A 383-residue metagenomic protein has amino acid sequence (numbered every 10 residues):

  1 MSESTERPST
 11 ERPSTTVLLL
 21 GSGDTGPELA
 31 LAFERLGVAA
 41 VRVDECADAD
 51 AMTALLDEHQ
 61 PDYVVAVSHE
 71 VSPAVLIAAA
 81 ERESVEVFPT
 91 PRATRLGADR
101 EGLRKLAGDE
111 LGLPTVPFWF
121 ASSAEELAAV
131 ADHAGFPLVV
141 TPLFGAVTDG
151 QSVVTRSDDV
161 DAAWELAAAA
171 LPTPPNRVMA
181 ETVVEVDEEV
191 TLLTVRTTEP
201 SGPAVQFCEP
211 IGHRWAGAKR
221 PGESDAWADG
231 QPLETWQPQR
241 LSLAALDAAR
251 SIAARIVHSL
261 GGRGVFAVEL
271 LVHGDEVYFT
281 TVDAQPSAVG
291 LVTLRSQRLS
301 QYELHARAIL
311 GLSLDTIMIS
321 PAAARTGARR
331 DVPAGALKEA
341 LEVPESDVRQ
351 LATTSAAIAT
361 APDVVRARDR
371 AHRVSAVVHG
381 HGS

Functional and structural regions predicted by a protein language model:
M1-A98, G102, S122-E125: ATP-binding N-terminal substructure of ATP-dependent carboxylate-amine bond-forming enzymes
S2, L18-L20, D50-D57, L96-I256 (+3 more regions): Active-site nucleotide/adenylate-binding loops and adjacent lid/helix of ATP-dependent enzymes
E3, A306-S383: Peripheral (often C-terminal) accessory segments that flank ATP-dependent C-N-forming ligase machineries
P27, L31-R35, D109, E165 (+1 more regions): Short, well-ordered alpha-helices that flank and scaffold nucleotide-derived cofactor binding pockets
G202, V272-E276: A glycine-centered beta-loop-beta connector
Q206-E209, V277-T281: Protein kinase-like catalytic core scaffold
D247-V268, H273, D283-D331: Active-site "cap" helix and flanking loop/linker of ATP-utilizing ligase/carboxylase catalytic domains
